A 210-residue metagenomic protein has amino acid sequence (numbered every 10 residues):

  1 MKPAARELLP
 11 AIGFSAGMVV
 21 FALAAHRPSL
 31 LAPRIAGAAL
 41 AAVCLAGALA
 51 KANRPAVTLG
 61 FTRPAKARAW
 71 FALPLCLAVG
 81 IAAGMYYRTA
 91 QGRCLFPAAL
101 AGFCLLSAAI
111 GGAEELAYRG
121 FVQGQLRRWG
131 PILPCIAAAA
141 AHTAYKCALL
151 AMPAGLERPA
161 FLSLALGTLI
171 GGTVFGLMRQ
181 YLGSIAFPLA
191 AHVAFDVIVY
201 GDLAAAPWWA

Functional and structural regions predicted by a protein language model:
M1-T58, A82-G84, M152, V197-A210: N-terminal, membrane-interfacial amphipathic/helix-forming hydrophobic leader that caps and precedes the first
P3-A11, R34, A38, R68-L73 (+5 more regions): Residue-level signature of transmembrane alpha-helical entry/exit and packing/kink sites in multi-pass membrane
E7-I12, W70, G84-A90, I136-A144: Short acidic/polar alpha-helix capping motifs at helix-coil junctions
L8-A11, A22-A25, F71-C76, R88 (+2 more regions): Generic detector of short, locally flexible boundary/turn motifs and exposed helical patches
H26-P33, R93-F96, E157-R158: Membrane-helix interface and helix-disruption motif detector
A42, A46-A98: "…centered on the first transmembrane helix and the immediately adjacent amphipathic helix/loop
G84, P97-A210: Transmembrane helix-loop-helix hairpins at the membrane interface of multi-pass integral membrane proteins
